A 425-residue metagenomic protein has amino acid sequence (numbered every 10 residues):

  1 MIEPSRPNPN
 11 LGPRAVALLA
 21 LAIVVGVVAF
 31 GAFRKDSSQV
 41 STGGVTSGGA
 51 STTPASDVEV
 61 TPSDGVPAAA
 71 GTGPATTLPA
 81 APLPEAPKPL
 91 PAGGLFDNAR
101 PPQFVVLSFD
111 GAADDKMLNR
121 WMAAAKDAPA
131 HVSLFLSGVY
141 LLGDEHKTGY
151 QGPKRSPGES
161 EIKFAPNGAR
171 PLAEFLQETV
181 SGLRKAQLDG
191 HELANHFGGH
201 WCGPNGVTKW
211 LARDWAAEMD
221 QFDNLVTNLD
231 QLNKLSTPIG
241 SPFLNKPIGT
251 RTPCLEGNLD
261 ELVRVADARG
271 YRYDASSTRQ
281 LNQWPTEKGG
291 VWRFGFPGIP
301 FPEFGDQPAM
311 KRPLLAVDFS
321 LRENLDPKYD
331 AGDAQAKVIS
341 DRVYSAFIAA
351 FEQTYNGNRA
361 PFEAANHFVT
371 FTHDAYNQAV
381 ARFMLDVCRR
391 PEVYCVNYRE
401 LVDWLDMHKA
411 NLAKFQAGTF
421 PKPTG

Functional and structural regions predicted by a protein language model:
I2-P4, G12-L107, D115-M122, K126-D127 (+3 more regions): N-terminal pre-catalytic segment of deacetylase/amide-hydrolase enzymes
A75-E192, G199-C202, Q231-G257, L262-V263 (+4 more regions): Active-site beta->alpha N-cap acidic-glycine motif
L90, G94, G270-P285, S345-G425: C-terminal domain-boundary segment and adjacent tail
L118-N119, L172-V180, E218-V226, S340-A349 (+1 more regions): Well-ordered, non-membrane alpha-helical segments in soluble/globular domains
L136, F197, N397-E400: Residue-level recognition of beta-strand->loop/alpha-helix junctions
G143-H146, W201-G206, F301-Q307: Short acidic/His/Gly/Ser-rich catalytic and metal-binding motifs that mark active-site loops of diverse hydrolases
Q151-S160, A169-E174, G240-I248, T252-N358 (+1 more regions): Active-site-adjacent pocket scaffolds in enzyme catalytic domains
P204-N224, E261: Active-site cleft segment of glycoside hydrolase catalytic domains centered on the general acid/base Glu
